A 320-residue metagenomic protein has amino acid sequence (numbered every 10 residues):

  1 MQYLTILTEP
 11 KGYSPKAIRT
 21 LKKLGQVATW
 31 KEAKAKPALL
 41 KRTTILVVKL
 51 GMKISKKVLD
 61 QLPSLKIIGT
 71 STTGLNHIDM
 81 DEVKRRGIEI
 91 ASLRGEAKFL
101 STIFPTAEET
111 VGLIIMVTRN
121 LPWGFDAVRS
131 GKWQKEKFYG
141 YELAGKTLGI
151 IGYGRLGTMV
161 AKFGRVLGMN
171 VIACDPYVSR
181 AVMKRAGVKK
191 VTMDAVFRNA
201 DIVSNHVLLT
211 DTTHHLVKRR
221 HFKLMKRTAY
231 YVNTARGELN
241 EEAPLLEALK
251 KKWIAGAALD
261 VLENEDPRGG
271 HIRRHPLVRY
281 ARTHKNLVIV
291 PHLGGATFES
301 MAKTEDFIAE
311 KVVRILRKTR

Functional and structural regions predicted by a protein language model:
M1-T43, K49, G168-I172, A181: N-terminal glycine-/charge-rich "phosphate-binding" loop or analogous flexible N-terminal tail
P15, E136-R227, Y231: Rossmann-like dinucleotide/phosphate-binding beta-alpha-beta segment
L21, A38-L40, V58-Q61, A195-N199 (+1 more regions): Structural alpha-helical scaffold elements that stabilize or flank donor/cofactor-binding regions in carbohydrate
G25, I88, V188, I254 (+1 more regions): Short, conserved active-site loop motifs that form the nucleotide-linked donor/cofactor pocket
T44-F125: Phosphate/diphosphate ligand-binding glycine-rich loop within oxidoreductases
L50-G51, T73, D201, H206-L209 (+2 more regions): Short glycine-/small-residue-rich Rossmann-like dinucleotide-binding loops
L59, S64-K66, D79-I90, N205 (+1 more regions): Beta-strand-loop-alpha-helix segment that lines the small-molecule cofactor/substrate pocket of alpha/beta enzymes
R219, T228-Y230, T234-R320: Rossmann-like dinucleotide-binding domain for NAD(H)/NADP(H)
